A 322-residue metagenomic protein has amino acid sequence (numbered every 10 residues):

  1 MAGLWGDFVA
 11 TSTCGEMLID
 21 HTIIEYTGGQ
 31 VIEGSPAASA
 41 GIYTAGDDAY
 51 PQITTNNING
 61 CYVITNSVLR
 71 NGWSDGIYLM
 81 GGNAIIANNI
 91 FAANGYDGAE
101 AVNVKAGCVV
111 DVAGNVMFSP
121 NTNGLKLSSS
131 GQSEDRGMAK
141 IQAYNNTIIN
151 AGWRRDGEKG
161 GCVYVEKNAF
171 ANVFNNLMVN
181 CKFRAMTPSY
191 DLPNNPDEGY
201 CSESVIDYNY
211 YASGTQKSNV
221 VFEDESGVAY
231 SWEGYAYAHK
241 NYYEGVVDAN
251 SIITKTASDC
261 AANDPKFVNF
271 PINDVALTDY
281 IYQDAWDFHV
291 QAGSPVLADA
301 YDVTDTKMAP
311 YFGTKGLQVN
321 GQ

Functional and structural regions predicted by a protein language model:
M1-Q322: Extracellular beta-rich repeat passengers
